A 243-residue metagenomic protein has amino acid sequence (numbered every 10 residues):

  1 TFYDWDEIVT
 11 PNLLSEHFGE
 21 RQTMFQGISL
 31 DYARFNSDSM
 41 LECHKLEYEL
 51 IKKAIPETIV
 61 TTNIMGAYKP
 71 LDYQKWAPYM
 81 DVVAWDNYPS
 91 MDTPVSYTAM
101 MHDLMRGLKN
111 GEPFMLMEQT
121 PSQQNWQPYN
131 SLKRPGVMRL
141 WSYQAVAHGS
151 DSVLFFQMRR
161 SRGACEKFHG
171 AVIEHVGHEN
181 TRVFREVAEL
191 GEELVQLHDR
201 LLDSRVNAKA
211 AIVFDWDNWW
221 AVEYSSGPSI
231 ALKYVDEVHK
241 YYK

Functional and structural regions predicted by a protein language model:
T1-I59, I64, Y68-L71: Active-site mouth of glycoside hydrolases
N12-L14, R34, K45, K53 (+5 more regions): Carbohydrate-binding surfaces of carbohydrate-active enzymes
D72-W76: Short glycine-biased active-site loop of nucleotidyltransferases that positions the nucleotide triphosphate and helps
